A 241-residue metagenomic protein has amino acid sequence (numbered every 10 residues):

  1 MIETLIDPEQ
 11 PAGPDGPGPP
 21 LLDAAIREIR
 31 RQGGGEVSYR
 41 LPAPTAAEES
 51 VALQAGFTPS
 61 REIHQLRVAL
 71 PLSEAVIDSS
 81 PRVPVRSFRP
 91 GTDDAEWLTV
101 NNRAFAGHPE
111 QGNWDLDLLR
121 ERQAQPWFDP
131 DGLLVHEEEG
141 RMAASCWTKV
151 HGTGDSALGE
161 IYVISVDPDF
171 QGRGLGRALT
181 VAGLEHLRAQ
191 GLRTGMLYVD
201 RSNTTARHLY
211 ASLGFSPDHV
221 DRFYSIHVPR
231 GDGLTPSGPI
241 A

Functional and structural regions predicted by a protein language model:
M1-T4, A12-G13, S60, H151-I161 (+2 more regions): A conserved beta-turn-beta hairpin within the catalytic core of GNAT-like acetyltransferases that forms part
I6-V83, R222-Y224: Acyl-donor-binding surface of acyltransferase catalytic domains
G13-R27, V163-V166, G172-A189, R207-S212: Conserved acetyl-CoA-binding loop-helix of GNAT-fold acetyltransferases
V37-L41, I161, G195-V199: Conserved hydrophobic beta-strand within the GNAT/NAT acetyltransferase core sheet that lines the active-site cleft
R61-E62, A144, G176, H219: A structural microfeature
Q65-P84, M196-T204, D221-A241: C-terminal "cap" of GNAT-fold acetyltransferases
P84-T99: A short beta-loop-alpha structural element at the N-terminal edge of CoA-dependent acyl/N-acetyltransferase catalytic
E110-I164: A conserved beta-strand-loop-helix scaffold within acyl/acetyltransferase catalytic domains
